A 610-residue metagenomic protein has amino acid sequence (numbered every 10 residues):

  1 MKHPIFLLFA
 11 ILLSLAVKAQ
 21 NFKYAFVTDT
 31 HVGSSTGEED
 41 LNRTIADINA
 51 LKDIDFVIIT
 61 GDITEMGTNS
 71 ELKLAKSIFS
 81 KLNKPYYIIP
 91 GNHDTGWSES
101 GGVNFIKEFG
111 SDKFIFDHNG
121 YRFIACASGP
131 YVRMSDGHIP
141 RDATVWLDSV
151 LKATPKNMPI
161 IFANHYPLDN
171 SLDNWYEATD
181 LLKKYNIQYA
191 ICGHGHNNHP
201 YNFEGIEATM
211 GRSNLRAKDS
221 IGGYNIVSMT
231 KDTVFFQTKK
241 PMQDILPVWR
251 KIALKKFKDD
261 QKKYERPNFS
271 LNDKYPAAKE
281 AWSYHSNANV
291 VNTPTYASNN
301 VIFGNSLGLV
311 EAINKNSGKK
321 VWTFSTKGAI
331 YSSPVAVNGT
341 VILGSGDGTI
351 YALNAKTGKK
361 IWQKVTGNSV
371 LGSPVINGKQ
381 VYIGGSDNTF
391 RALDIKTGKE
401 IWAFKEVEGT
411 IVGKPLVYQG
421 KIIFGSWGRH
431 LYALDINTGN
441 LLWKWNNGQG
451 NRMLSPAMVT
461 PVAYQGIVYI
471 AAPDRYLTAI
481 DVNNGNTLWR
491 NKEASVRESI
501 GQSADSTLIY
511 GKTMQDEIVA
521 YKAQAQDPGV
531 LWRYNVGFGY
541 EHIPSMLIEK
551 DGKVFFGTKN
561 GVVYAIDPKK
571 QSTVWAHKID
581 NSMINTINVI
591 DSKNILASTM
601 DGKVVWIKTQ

Functional and structural regions predicted by a protein language model:
V17-L74: N-terminal active-site segment of His-dependent metallophosphoesterases
N69-D148, K152-K156, E177-Y189, H199-G211 (+1 more regions): Extended active-site neighborhood of metal-dependent phosphoesterases/phosphodiesterases
I206-N268: Binuclear metal-dependent phosphoesterase catalytic core
Y275-T295, W322-V337, G346, W362-N377 (+7 more regions): Extracytoplasmic beta-rich repeat domains
L307-G308, D347-T349, D387-T389, R429 (+4 more regions): Short coil/turn segments within WD40 beta-propeller repeats
N314-S317, N354-G358, D394-G398, D435-G439 (+4 more regions): Short loop/turn segments that connect beta-strands within beta-propeller blades
